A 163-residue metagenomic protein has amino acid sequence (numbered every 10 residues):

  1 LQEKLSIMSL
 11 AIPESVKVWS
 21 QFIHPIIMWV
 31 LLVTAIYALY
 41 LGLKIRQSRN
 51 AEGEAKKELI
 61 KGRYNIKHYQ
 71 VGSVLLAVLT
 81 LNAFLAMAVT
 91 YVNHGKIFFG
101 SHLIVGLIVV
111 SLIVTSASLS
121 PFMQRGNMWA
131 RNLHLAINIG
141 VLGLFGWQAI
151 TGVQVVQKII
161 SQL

Functional and structural regions predicted by a protein language model:
Q2-L163: Membrane-embedded alpha-helical bundles that constitute the cytochrome b-like, heme-associated redox core of multi-pass
